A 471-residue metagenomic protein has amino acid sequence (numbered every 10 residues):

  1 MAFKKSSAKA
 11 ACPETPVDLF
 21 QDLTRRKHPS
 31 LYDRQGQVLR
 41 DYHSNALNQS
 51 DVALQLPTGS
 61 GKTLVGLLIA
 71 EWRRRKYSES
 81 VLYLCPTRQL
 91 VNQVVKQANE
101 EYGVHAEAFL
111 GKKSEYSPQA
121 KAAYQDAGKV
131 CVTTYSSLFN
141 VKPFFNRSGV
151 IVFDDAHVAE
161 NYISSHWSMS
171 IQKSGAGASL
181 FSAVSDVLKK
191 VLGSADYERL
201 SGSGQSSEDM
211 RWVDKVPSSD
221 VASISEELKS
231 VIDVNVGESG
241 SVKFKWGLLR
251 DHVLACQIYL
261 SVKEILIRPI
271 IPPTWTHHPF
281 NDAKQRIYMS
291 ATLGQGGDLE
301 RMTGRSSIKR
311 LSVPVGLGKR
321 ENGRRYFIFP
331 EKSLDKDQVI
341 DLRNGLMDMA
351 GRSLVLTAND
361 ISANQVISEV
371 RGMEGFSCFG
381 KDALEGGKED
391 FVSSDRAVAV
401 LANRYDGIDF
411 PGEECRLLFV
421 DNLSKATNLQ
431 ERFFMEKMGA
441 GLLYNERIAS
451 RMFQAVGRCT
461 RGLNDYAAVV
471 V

Functional and structural regions predicted by a protein language model:
A2-Q55: Conserved pre-motif I regulatory segment
L47, D51-A53, P57, S148-G149 (+2 more regions): Conserved coupling segment at the C-terminus of the helicase ATP-binding
S60-Y102, A106-K113, S136-S137, T292-L299 (+1 more regions): Conserved Walker A/P-loop ATP-binding site and its immediately adjacent core in helicase/helicase-like ATPase domains
S80, A127-C131, S148-V150, A283-I287 (+2 more regions): Loop/turn-to-beta-strand initiation segments
Q89-P143, R147, G380-F391: Inter-Walker segment of RecA-like/P-loop motor cores
S117-V152, V158-H166, I267-P273, A399-I408: Conserved RecA-like ASCE ATPase "motif II neighborhood" in helicase/translocase motors
P330-L342, G375-V392, V398: Beta-propeller and closely related beta-pinwheel folds
D390-V471: Conserved RecA-like P-loop NTPase helicase motor core
